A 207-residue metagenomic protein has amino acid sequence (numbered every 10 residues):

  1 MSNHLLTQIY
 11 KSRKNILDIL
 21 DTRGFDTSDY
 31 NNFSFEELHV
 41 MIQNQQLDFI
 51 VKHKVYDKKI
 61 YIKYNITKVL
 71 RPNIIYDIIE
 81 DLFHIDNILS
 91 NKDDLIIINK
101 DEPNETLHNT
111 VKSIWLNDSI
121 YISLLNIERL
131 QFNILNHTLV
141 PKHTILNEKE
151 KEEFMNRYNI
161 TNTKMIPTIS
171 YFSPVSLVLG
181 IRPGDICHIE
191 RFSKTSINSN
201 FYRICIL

Functional and structural regions predicted by a protein language model:
M1-D93, E105-S123, E128-N133, I206: Helix-rich terminal scaffold detector
F154-I169: Short, basic/aromatic beta-hairpin or loop at an interaction surface
P167-V178: Short alpha-helix capping/helix-loop boundary micro-motifs
K194-I204: Short, Lys/Arg- and Gly-enriched loop/turn segments at beta-strand edges
